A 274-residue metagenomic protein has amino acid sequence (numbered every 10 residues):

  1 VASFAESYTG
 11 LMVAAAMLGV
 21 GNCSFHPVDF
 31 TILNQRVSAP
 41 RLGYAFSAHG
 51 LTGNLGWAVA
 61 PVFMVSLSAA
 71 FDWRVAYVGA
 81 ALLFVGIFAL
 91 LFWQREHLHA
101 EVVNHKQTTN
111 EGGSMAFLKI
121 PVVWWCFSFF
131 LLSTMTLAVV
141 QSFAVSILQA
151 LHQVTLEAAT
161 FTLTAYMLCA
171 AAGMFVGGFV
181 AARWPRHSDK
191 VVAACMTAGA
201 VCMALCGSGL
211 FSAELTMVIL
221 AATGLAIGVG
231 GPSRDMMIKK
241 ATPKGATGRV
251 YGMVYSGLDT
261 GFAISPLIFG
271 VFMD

Functional and structural regions predicted by a protein language model:
V1-E6, A198-F211: C-terminal ends and interior cores of transmembrane alpha-helices in multi-pass membrane transporters/permeases
A14-T52: Cytoplasmic helix-loop-helix junction between adjacent transmembrane helices in 12-TM secondary transporters
H49-R95: Helix-loop-helix hairpin linking two adjacent transmembrane segments in secondary transporters
G56-S68, V145, G177, S265-M273: Small-residue (Gly/Pro/Ala) motifs that create kinks and tight helix-helix packing interfaces
L98-C126: Juxtamembrane intracellular "pre-TM" segments in multi-pass secondary transporters
V122-M167, A171: Extracytoplasmic gate region of multi-pass secondary transporters
M174-R186, M273: Helix-to-loop junctions at the C-terminal end of transmembrane segments in multipass secondary transporters
R183-M196: Cytoplasmic membrane-interface "Motif A"-like loop-to-helix N-cap segments of 12-TM Major Facilitator Superfamily
